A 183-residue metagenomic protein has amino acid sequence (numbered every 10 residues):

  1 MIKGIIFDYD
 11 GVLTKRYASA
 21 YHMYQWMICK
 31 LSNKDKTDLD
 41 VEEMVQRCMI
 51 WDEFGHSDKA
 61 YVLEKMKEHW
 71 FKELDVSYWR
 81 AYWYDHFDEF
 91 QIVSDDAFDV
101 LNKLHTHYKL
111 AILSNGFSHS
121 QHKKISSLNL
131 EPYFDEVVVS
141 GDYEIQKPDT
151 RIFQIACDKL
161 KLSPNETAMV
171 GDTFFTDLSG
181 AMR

Functional and structural regions predicted by a protein language model:
M1-E43: Active-site neighborhood of HAD-like aspartate-dependent phosphohydrolases
I2, H107-Y108, F134: Short, well-ordered alpha-helix to beta-strand connector turns
L13, F98-K103, D149-F153, T173-G180: Short glycine/proline-centered loop/turn elements that form peptide/ligand docking sites
M23-I28, C48, W79-F87, Q121: Hydrophobic alpha-helical core bundles mediating ligand binding, dimerization, or RNAP-core interactions
C48-Y82: A metal-dependent, Asp-based hydrolase signature
A60-Y61, H69, A81-A111, T150: Short, acidic loop-to-helix structural element flanking the phosphoryl-transfer center in phosphate-processing enzymes
I92, G180-R183: A compact, surface-exposed functional segment
A111, F117-A168, F174: Substrate-recognition "cap/lid" segment bordering the active-site pocket of phosphatases
